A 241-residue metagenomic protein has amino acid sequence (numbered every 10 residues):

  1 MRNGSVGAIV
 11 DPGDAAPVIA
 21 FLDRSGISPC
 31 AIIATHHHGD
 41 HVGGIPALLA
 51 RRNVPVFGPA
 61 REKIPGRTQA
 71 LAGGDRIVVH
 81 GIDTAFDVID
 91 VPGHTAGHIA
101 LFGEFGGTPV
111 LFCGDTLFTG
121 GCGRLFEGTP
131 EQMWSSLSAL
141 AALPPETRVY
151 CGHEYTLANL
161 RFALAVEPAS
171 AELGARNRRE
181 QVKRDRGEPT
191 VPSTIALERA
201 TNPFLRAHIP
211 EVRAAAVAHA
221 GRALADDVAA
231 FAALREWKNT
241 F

Functional and structural regions predicted by a protein language model:
M1-S25, R206, A225-F241: Zn-dependent metallo-beta-lactamase
V6-G7, D14-D90, P109, A175 (+1 more regions): Active-site HxH/HxHxD metal-binding segment of metal-dependent hydrolases
D11, L48, D115, H153 (+1 more regions): Residue-level signal for inorganic ion chemistry
P12-D14, H37, R61-E62, H94-T95 (+3 more regions): Active-site metal-binding loops of divalent metal-dependent hydrolases
G73, V79-D90, T95-E131: Ligand/cofactor pocket segment of small-molecule handling proteins
E104, C113, P145-T156: Anionic-ligand binding patches
G121-T147: Active-site-adjacent loop/tail segments of enzyme domains
S138-R148, L157-F241: Accessory terminal helices/loops
